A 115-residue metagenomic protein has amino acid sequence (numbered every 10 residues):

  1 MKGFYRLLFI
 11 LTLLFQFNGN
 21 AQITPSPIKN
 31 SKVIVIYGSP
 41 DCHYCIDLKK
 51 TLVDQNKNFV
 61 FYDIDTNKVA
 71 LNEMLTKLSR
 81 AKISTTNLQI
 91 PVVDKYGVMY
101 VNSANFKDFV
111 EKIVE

Functional and structural regions predicted by a protein language model:
M1-L7: Bacterial N-terminal signal peptides that target proteins for export
L7-Q16: Bacterial N-terminal signal peptides
G19-A21: Boundary at the C-terminal end of the N-terminal hydrophobic targeting segment
T24-V60: Local sequence-structure signature of Cys/Sec-based thiol-disulfide redox active-site neighborhoods
I46, K50-V53, N72, T76 (+1 more regions): Solvent-exposed, polar/charged alpha-helical surfaces in well-ordered, non-transmembrane soluble domains, broadly
N58-L75: Thiol-based oxidoreductase modules, predominantly thioredoxin-like and allied folds used for disulfide exchange
A81-D94: Structural micro-motif
D94-E115: Non-catalytic, surface beta->alpha helical segment in thiol-disulfide oxidoreductase systems
